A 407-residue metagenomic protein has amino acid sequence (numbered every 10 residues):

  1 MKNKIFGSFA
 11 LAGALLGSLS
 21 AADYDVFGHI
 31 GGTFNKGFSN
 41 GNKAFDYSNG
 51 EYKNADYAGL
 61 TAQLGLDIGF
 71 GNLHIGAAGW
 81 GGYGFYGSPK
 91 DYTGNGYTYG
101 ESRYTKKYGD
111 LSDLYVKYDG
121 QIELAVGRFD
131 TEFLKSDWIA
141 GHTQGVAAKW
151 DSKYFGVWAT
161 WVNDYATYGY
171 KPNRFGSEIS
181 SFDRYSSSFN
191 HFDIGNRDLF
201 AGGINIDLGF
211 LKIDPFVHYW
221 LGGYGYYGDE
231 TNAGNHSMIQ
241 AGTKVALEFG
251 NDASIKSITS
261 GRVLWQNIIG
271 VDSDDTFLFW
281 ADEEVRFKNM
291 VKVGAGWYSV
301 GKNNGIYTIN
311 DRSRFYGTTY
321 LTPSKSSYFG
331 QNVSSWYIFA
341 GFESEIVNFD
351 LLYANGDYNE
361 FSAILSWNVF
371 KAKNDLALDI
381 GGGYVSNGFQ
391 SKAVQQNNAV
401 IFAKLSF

Functional and structural regions predicted by a protein language model:
N3, G7-G13, G17-G127, K149-S152 (+6 more regions): Beta-barrel outer-membrane channel/assembly domains of diderm bacteria
A22-D25, F38-S48, A55-Y57, N72-H74 (+8 more regions): Signature for the C-terminal beta-barrel architecture of outer-membrane proteins
T98-K107, F189-G195, T322-Y328: A short acidic, glycine-rich active-site loop that binds or catalyzes chemistry on phosphate/adenosine moieties
K107, I139, Q331-N332: Residue-level recognition of alpha-helix initiation/capping sites
L134: Active-site lumenal/periplasmic loops and adjacent helix-entry segments of GT-C-fold, multi-pass membrane
G305-N332: Flexible internal linker/loop segments at domain or repeat junctions
G330-V333, E343, G356-Y358: A structural signal for short secondary-structure junctions
